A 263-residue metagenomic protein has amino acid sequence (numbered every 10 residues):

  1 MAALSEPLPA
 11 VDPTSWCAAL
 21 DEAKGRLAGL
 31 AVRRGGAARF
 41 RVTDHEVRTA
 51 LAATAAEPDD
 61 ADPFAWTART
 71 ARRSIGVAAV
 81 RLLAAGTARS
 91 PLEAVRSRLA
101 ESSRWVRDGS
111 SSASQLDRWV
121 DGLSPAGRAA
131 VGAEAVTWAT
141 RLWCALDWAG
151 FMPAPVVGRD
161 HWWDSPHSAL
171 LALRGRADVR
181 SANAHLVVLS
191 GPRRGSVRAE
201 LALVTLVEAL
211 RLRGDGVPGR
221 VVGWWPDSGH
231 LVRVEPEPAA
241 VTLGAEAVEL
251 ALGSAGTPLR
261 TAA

Functional and structural regions predicted by a protein language model:
M1-S103: Charged, glycine-rich intrinsically disordered N-terminal tails and low-complexity linkers that flank
A55-D59, S181-L186, G223-L231: Short acidic (Asp/Glu) and glycine-rich catalytic loops that position anionic groups and cofactors
A68-V80, V157-D164, L171-G175, G223: Glycine-centered structural positions embedded in regular secondary structure
A71-R72, G127, V131, E200: Hydrophobic (often cysteine-bearing) scaffold residues that line and stabilize catalytic clefts of nucleotide/cofactor
R73, R198-A202, T242: Short, well-ordered alpha-helical segments
A78-W162: A non-catalytic, helix-rich entry segment at domain boundaries
D160-L206: Non-catalytic protein-protein interaction segments used by genome-maintenance enzymes to assemble and couple activities
L210-A263: Metal-dependent nuclease catalytic regions and adjoining charged, substrate-binding loops involved in nucleic-acid end
